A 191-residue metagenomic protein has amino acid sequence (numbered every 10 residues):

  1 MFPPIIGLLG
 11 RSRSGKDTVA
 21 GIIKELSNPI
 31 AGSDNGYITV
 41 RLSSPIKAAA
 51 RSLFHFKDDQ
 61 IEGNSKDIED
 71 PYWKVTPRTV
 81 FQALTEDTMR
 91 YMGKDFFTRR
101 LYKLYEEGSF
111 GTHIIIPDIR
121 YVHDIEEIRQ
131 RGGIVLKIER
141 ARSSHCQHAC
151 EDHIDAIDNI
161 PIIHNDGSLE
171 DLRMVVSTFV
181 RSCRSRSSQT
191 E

Functional and structural regions predicted by a protein language model:
F2-I6, T112: Pre-Walker A (Motif I) flank of P-loop NTPase domains
L8, I116: Hydrophobic anchor at the beta1->P-loop junction of P-loop NTPases
L9-S12, V75, V122-R131, K137-E191: Small-molecule kinase domains that catalyze NTP-dependent phosphoryl transfer to phosphate-bearing small molecules
K16: Conserved lysine of the Walker
V19: Hydrophobic positions on the alpha1 helix immediately C-terminal to the Walker A/P-loop
E25-I38: Post-Walker A helix-loop "phosphate-sensing" segment adjacent to the P-loop in P-loop NTPases
N35-T112: ATP-dependent small-molecule kinase phosphotransfer cores that center on conserved nucleotide phosphate-binding segments
L42, P117-I119: Short His-Asn-centered micro-motif
